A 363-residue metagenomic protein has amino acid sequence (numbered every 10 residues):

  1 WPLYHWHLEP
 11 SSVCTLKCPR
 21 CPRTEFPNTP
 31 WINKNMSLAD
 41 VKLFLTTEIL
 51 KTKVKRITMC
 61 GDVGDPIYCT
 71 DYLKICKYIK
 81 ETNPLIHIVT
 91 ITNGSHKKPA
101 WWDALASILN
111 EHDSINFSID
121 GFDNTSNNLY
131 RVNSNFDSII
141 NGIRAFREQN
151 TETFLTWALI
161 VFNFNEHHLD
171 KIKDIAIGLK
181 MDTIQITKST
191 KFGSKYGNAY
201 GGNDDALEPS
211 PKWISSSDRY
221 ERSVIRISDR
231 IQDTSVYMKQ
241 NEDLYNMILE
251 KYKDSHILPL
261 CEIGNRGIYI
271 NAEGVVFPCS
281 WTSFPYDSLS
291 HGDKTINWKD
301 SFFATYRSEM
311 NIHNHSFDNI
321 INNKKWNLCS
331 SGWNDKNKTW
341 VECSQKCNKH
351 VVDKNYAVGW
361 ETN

Functional and structural regions predicted by a protein language model:
W1-H7, Y245-S255, W326-K336, T362-N363: N-terminal [4Fe-4S]-dependent radical SAM core
W1-S114, T125, L129, D137 (+3 more regions): Conserved alpha-helical substructure of the radical SAM core
H7, S11-C14, D254, A272 (+2 more regions): Residue-level signal for mature regions of secreted extracellular proteins and peptides
E9, T24-W31, M36, A106-H315 (+1 more regions): Radical SAM enzyme [4Fe-4S]-AdoMet core and its adjacent flexible, acidic and glycine-rich loops/tails across
T15-E25, P278, W340-V352: Local cysteine-cluster metal-coordination motifs and their immediate loop/turn environment, predominantly Fe-S cluster
E25, N83, R147-N150, K324-K325 (+2 more regions): A general structural signal marking secondary-structure boundaries and capping sites
T58, T156-W157, L328-S330: Short, hydrophobic secondary-structure boundary micro-motifs
S308-N363: Cysteine/selenocysteine-centered motifs that mediate thiol-based redox chemistry or coordinate metal-sulfur cofactors
